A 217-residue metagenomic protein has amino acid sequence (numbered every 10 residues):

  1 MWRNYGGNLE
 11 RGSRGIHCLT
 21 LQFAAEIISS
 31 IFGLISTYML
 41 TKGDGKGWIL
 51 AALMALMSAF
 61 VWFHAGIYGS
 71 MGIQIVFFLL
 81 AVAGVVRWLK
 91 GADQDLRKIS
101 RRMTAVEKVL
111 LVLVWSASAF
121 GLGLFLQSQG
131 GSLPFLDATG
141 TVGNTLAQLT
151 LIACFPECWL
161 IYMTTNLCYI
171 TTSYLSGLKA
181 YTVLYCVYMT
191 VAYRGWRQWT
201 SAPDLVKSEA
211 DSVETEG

Functional and structural regions predicted by a protein language model:
G12-Y68: N-terminal topogenic module of multi-pass integral membrane proteins
L19-G43, G91, R102-L160, T164-G217: Polytopic alpha-helical membrane-helix bundles and their juxtamembrane interface segments in multi-pass membrane
S29, A51-S58, F77-A81, V114-S118: Mid-membrane cores of alpha-helical transmembrane segments in multi-pass membrane proteins, especially transporters
I49-L53, G69-I73, L160-T164, T182-L184: Hydrophobic alpha-helical membrane segments of integral membrane proteins
A65-L80: Alpha-helical transmembrane segments
V76-D93: Membrane-water interface of transmembrane alpha-helices
